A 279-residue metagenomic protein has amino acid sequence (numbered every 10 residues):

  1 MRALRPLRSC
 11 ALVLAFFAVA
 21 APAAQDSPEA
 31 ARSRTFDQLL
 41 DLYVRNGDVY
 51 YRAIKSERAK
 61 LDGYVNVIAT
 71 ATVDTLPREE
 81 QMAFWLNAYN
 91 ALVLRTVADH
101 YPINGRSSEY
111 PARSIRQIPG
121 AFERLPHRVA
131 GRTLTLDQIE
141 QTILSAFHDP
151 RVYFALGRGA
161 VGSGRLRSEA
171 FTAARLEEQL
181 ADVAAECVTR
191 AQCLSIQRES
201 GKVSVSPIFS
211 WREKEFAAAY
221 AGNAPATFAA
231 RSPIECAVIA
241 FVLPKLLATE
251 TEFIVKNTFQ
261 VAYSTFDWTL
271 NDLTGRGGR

Functional and structural regions predicted by a protein language model:
M1-R5: N-terminal secretory signal peptides that target proteins for export/translocation
R8-S9, D26: Intrinsically disordered, low-complexity segments enriched in Ser/Pro/Gly/Ala and basic residues
S9-A18: Bacterial N-terminal signal peptides
A18-P28: Bacterial Sec-dependent signal peptides at the C-terminal "C-region" and cleavage site
D26-R279: Interaction/scaffold regions that mediate signaling and macromolecular assembly across diverse proteins
